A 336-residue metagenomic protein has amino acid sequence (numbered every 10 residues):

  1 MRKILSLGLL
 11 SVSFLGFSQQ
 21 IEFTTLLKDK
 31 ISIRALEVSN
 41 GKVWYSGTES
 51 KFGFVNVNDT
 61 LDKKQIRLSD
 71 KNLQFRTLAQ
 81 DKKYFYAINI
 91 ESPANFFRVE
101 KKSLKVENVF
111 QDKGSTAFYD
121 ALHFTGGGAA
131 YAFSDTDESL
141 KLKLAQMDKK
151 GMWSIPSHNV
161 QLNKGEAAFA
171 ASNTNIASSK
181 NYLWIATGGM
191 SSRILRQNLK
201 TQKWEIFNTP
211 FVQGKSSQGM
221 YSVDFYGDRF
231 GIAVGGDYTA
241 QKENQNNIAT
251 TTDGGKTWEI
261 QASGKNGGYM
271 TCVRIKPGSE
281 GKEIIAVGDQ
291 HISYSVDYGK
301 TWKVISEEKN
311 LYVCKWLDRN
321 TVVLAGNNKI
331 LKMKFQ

Functional and structural regions predicted by a protein language model:
M1-F23: Bacterial Sec-dependent N-terminal signal peptides
T25-S50: Beta-strand-rich domains and repeat architectures in extracellular enzymes and scaffolds, especially beta-propellers
K51-F52, S92-A94, T136-L140, M190-S192 (+2 more regions): Short glycine/acidic-enriched loop and turn motifs that connect beta-strands
V55, V99, F124, A145-D148 (+4 more regions): Conserved Ser/Thr-centered positions that define the repeating blades of beta-propeller domains
L61-F97, L104-D120: Blade-loop segments of beta-propeller domains
S154-A168, F207-G214: Surface-exposed loop and turn segments in beta-propeller and other repeat-based domains that flank or scaffold
A262-C272, W302-D318: Conserved blade-ending motifs and adjacent loop-strand segments that build the rim/top face of beta-propeller domains
K315-Q336: Blade-level signature of beta-propeller repeat domains, shared across WD40, Kelch, NHL, RCC1 and BNR/Asp-box propellers
